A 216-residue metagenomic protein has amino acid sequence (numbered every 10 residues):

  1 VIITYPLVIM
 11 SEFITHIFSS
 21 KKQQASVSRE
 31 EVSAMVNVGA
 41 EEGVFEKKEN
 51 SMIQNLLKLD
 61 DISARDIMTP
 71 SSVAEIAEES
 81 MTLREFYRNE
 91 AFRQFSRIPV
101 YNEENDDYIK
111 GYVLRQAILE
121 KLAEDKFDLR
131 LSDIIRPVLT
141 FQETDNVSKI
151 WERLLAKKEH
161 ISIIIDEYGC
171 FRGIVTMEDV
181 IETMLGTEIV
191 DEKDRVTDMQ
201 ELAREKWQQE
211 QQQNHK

Functional and structural regions predicted by a protein language model:
V1-Q23: Alpha-helical transmembrane segments and adjacent TM-loop junctions that form the membrane-embedded core of multi-pass
Q23-K216: Soluble cytosolic regulatory domains appended to membrane proteins
